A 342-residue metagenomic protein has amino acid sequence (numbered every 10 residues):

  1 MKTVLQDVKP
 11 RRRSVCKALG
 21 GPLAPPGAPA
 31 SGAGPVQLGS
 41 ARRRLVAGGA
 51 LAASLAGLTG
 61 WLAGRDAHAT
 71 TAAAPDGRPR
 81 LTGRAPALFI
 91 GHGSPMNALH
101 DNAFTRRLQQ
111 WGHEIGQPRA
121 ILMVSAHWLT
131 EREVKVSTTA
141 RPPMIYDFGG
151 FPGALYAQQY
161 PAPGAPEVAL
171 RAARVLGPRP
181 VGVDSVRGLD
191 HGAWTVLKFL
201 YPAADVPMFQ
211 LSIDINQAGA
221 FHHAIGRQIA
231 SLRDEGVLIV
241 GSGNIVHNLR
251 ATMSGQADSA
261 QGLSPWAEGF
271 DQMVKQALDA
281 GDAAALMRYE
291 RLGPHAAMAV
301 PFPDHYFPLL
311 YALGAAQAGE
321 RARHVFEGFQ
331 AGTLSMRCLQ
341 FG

Functional and structural regions predicted by a protein language model:
M1-A41: N-terminal secretory signal peptides
R12-C16, P22, A41-W61: N-terminal export leaders
G60, D66-P180: A short aromatic-anchored loop/beta-hairpin motif
P86-F89, D147-P152, Y201-Q210, M287: Short, basic/glycine-rich phosphate-binding loops at helix/coil junctions that contact nucleotide phosphates
P86-G91, A120-S125, L211, L232-I245 (+1 more regions): Beta-strand elements within well-structured catalytic alpha/beta cores of enzymes that handle phosphate/sulfate esters
F104-E114, A220-E235: Long, well-ordered alpha-helical scaffolding segments within enzyme catalytic domains, especially pronounced
V168-H223: Internal, conserved structured core segments that host functional sites
V206-P207, I215-Q217, H223-A224, S231-L238 (+1 more regions): Surface-exposed, charge/polar-rich loops and edge strands
